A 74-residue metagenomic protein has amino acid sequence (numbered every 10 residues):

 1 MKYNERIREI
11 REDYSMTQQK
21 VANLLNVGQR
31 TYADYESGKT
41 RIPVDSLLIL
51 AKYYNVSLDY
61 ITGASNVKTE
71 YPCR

Functional and structural regions predicted by a protein language model:
M1, E12-D13, R41, K52: Short amphipathic helical patch at the helix-1/turn junction of helix-turn-helix
M1-E5, R74: Short, Lys/Arg-enriched, disordered terminal segments
E5-L24, I49: Short basic helix-loop element that most often maps to the first helix and adjoining turn of HTH DNA-binding modules
I7, V21-A22, Y32-Y35, I61: Conserved hydrophobic/aromatic packing and binding residues within compact polymer-binding modules
L25, E36, Y54, S65: DNA major-groove recognition helix of helix-turn-helix
N26, D45-Y60: DNA major-groove recognition helix of helix-turn-helix/homeodomain DNA-binding modules
N26-R41: Recognition helix of helix-turn-helix/homeodomain-like DNA-binding domains that insert into the DNA major groove
D34, T62-R74: Short, charged recognition helix plus adjacent turn of helix-turn-helix-like nucleic-acid-binding domains
